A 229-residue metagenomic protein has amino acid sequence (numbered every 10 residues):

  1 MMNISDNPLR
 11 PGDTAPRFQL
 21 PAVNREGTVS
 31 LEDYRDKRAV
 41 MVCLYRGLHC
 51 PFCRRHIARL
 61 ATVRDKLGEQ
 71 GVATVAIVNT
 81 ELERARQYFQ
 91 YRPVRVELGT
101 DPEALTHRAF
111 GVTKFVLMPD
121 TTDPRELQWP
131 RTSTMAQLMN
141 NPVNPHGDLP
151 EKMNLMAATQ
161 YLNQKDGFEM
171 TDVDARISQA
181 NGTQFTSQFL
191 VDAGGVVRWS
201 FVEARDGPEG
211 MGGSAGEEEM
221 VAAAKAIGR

Functional and structural regions predicted by a protein language model:
M1-E32: N-terminal "domain-start" segment that seeds a small globular fold
R10-D13, D36, E69, T183: A generic fold-level signal
P16, M41, F185-S187: Short loop/turn microsegments at loop-to-beta-strand junctions
S30-A61, A73-T74: Short active-site neighborhood of thiol/selenol oxidoreductases, capturing the structured segment around
L44, I77, V191: Catalytic metal- and UDP-sugar-binding loop of GT-A-like glycosyltransferases, i.e., residues flanking the conserved
H56-A109: Structural microenvironment flanking redox-active thiols in thiol-disulfide oxidoreductases
D101-E209: Thiol/selenol-based redox catalytic cores and closely related redox-interacting motifs
A204-G228: A short, polar/charged loop-to-alpha-helix boundary motif
